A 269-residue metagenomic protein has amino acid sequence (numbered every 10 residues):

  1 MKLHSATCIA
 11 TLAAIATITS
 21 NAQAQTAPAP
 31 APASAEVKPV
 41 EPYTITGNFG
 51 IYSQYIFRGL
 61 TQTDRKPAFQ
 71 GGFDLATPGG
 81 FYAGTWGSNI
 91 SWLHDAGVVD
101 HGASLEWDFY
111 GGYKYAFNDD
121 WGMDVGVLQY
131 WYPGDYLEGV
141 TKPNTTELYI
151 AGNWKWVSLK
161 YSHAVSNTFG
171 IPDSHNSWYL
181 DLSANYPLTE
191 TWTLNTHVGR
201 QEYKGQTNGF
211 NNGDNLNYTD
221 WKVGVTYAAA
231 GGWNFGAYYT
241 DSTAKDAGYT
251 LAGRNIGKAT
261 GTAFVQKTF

Functional and structural regions predicted by a protein language model:
A22-G47, I56-F69, G224, G248: Outer-membrane beta-barrel biogenesis signature
Y43, R65-F69, A103-W107, K142-L148 (+4 more regions): Residues that define the transmembrane beta-barrel architecture of outer-membrane proteins
I51-F57, G87-S91, Y115, Q129-P133 (+5 more regions): Transmembrane beta-strands of outer-membrane beta-barrel pores
T61, F81-K142, G209, N215 (+1 more regions): Surface-exposed loop and membrane-interface regions of Gram-negative outer-membrane beta-barrel proteins
D74-G80, K114-A116, A151-V157, N185-P187 (+3 more regions): Structural signature of outer-membrane beta-barrel channels/translocons
G79-T85, D119-V125, W156-Y161, E190-T196 (+1 more regions): Repeated loop/turn-to-beta-strand initiation elements of outer-membrane beta-barrel proteins
P143-G213, Y239-T240: Detector for outer-membrane/organellar transmembrane beta-barrel domains, recognizing the amphipathic beta-strand
V223, Y227-W233, R254-F269: Outer-membrane beta-barrel "beta-signal"
